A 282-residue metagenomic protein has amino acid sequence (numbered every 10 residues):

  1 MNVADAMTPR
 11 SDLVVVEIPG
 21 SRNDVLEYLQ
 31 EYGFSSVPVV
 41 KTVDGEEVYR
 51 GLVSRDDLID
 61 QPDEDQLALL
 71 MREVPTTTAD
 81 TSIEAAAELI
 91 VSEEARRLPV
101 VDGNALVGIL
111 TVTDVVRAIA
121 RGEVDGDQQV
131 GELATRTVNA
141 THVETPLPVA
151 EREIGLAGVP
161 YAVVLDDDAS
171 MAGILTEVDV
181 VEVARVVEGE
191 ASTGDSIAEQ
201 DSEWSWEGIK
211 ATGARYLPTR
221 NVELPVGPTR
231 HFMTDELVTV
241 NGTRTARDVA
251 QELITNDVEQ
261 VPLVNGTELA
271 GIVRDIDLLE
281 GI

Functional and structural regions predicted by a protein language model:
M1-I282: Tandem CBS (Cystathionine beta-synthase) repeat/Bateman regulatory domains
